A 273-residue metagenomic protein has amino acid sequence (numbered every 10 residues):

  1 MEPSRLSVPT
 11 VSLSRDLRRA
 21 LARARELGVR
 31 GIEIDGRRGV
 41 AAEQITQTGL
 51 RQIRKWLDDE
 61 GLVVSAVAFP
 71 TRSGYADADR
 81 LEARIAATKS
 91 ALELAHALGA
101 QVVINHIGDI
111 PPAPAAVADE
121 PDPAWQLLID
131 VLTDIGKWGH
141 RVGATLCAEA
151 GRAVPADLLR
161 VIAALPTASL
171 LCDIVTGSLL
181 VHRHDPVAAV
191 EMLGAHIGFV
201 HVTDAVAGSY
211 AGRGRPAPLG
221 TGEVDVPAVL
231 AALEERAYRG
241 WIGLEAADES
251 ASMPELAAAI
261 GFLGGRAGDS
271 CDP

Functional and structural regions predicted by a protein language model:
M1-A100, I260, G264-P273: N-terminal pre-domain/capping segments
M1-S7, S14-R30, R54, D58 (+4 more regions): Histidine-acidic metal/acid-base catalytic patches
P9, L146-A150, T221: Small/polar loops that bind or transfer phosphate-bearing groups
S12, G36-R38, P70-S73, I107-P111 (+4 more regions): Active-site-proximal loop/turn and secondary-structure-junction residues that shape catalytic pockets, frequently
R18-R19, W56-D59, Y75-C172, V181: Active-site acidic/histidine proton-transfer and metal-coordination neighborhood in alpha/beta enzyme cores
E33, A66-A68, I104, C147 (+2 more regions): Conserved beta-strand positions in the central sheet of alpha/beta enzyme cores
R38-E43, S73-A78, P111-A118, V181-R183 (+1 more regions): A short acidic, helix-capping loop that chelates divalent metal ions and anchors anionic groups
E43-L50, L81, I85, P114 (+4 more regions): Flexible, glycine- and charge-enriched loops at secondary-structure boundaries
